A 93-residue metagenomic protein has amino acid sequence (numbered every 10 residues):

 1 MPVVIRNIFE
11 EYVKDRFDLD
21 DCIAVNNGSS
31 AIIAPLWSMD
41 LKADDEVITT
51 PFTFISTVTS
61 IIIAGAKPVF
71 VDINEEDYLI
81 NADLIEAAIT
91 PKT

Functional and structural regions predicted by a protein language model:
V3-E46, S60-I63, F70-D72: Phosphate-binding glycine-rich loop
W37-T93: PLP-dependent aminotransferase-like
